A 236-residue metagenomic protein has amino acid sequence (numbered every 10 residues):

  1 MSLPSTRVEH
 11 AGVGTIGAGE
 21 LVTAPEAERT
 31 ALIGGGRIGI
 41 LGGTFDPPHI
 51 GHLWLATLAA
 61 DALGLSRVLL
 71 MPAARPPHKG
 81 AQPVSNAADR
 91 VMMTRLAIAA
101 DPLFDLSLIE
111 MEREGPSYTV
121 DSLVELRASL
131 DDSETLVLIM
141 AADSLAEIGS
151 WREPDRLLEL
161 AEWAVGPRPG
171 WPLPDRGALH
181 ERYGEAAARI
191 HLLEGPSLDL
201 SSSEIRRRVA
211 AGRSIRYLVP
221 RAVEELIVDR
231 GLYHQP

Functional and structural regions predicted by a protein language model:
S2-P236: Nucleotidyltransferase catalytic core that binds NTPs
